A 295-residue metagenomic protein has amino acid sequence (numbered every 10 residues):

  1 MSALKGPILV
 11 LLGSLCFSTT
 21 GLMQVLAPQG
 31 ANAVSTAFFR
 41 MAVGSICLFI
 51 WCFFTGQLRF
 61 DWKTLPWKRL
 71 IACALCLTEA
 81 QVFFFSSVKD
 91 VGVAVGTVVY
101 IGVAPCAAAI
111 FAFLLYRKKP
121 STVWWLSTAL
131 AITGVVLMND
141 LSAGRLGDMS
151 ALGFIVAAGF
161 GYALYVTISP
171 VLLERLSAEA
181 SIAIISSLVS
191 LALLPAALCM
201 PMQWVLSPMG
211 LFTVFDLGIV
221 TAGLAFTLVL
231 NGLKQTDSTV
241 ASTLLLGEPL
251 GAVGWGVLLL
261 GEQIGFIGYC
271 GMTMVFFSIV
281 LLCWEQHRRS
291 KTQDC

Functional and structural regions predicted by a protein language model:
M1-F38, G44, A72-L75, E79-F83 (+3 more regions): Glycine-/small-residue-enriched transmembrane alpha-helix faces in small-molecule transporters and effluxers
L4-L9, S35-I50, W124-L130, S150-A157 (+2 more regions): Hydrophobic alpha-helical transmembrane segments of multi-pass integral membrane proteins, especially transporters
L15, F39, G96-V103, I168-S190 (+1 more regions): Helix-helix packing/entry segments at the starts of transmembrane helices
G21, T55-G96, Y100, L137 (+1 more regions): Specific transmembrane alpha-helical segments of multi-pass solute transporters/efflux pumps, especially DMT/EamA
A27, T36, R40, S87 (+7 more regions): Hydrophobic/aromatic residues within transmembrane alpha-helices of multi-pass small-molecule transporters
M41, G210, L246-C295: C-terminal-most transmembrane helix of multi-pass membrane proteins
L48, P120-D140, L193, W255 (+1 more regions): Hydrophobic transmembrane alpha-helices of multi-pass small-molecule transport proteins
W51-T55, A104-L126, L250-Y269: C-terminal transmembrane-helix exit sites in multi-pass transporters
